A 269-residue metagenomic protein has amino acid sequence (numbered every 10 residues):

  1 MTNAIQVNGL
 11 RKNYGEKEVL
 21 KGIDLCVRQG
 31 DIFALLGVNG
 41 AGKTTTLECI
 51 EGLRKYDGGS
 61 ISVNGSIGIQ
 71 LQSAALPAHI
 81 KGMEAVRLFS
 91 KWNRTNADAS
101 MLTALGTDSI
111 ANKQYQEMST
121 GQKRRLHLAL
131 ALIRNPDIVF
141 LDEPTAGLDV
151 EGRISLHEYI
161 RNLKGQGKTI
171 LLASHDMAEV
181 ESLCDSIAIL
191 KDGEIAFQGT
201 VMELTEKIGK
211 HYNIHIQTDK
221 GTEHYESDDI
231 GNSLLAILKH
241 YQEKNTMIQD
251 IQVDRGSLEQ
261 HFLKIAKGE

Functional and structural regions predicted by a protein language model:
E51: Helix-to-loop junction immediately C-terminal to a conserved catalytic motif
R87, N96-A111: Conserved ABC ATPase "signature" region
V139-E143: Catalytic Walker B motif of ABC-type/P-loop ATPase nucleotide-binding domains
V180-S182: A short, surface-exposed alpha-helical micro-motif characterized by mixed small hydrophobic and charged/polar residues
E203-E269: Short, charged/small-residue-rich alpha-helical element at the C-terminal edge of ABC transporter nucleotide-binding
